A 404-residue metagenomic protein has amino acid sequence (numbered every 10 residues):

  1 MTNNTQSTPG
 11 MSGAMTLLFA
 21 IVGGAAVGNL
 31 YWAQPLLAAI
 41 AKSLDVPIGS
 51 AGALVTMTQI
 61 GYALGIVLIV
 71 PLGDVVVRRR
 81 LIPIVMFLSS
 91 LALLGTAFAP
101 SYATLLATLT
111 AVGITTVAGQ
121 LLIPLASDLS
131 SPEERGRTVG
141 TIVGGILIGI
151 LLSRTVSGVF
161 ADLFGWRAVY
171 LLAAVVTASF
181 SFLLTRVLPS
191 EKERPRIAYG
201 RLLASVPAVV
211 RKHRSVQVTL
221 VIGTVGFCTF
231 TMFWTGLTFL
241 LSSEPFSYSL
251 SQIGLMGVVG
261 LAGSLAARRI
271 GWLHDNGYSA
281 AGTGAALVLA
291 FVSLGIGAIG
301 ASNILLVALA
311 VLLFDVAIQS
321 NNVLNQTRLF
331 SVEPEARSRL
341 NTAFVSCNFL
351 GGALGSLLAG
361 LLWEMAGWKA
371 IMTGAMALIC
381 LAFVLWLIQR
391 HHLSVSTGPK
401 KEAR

Functional and structural regions predicted by a protein language model:
N3-P9, L188-L220: Juxtamembrane intracellular "pre-TM" segments in multi-pass secondary transporters
L64-Y102: Conserved MFS/SLC helix-loop-helix module at the cytosolic interface between two early adjacent transmembrane helices
I66-V77, L265-Y278, W363: Helix-to-loop junctions at the C-terminal end of transmembrane segments in multipass secondary transporters
R80-L94, A174, A281-G295, M376: Structural signature of the two symmetry-related core transmembrane helices
T104, G140-R186: Helix-loop-helix hairpin linking two adjacent transmembrane segments in secondary transporters
T108-G145: Cytoplasmic helix-loop-helix junction between adjacent transmembrane helices in 12-TM secondary transporters
A280-N325: C-terminal transmembrane helical hairpin of 12-TM major facilitator-type secondary transporters
V332-A366: A late C-terminal transmembrane helix in Major Facilitator Superfamily
